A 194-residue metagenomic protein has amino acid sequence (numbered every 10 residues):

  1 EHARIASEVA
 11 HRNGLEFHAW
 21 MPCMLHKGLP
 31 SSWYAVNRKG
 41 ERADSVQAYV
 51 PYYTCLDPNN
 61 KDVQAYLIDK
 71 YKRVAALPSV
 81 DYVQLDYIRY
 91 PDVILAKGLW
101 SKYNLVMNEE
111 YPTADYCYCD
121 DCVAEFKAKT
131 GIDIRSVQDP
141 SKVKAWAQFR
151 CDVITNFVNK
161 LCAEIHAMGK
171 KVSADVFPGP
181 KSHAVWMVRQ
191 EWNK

Functional and structural regions predicted by a protein language model:
E1-L29, F149-M168: Aromatic-lined substrate-binding rim segments of carbohydrate-active enzymes
A3, E8, H18-P78, R135-D139: Active-site-adjacent "subsite" loops/lids of carbohydrate-active enzymes
F17-A19, V83-D86, V172-A174: Hydrophobic faces of well-ordered beta-strands that scaffold small-molecule active sites in alpha/beta enzyme cores
P22-M24, Y90, G179: Residue-level marker for beta-strand->alpha-helix junctions and adjacent short loops that shape enzyme
W33, V80, Q84-K142, K181 (+1 more regions): Active-site-proximal loop/short-helix segments that contain or immediately flank catalytic acid/base residue(s)
D57, D133-V153: Surface-exposed cleft-lining segments at the edges of enzyme active sites
L67, V74, V83-D86, I165: Conserved, mostly hydrophobic/aromatic
V93, K171-K194: Substrate-binding cleft/loops of secretory-pathway carbohydrate-active enzymes
